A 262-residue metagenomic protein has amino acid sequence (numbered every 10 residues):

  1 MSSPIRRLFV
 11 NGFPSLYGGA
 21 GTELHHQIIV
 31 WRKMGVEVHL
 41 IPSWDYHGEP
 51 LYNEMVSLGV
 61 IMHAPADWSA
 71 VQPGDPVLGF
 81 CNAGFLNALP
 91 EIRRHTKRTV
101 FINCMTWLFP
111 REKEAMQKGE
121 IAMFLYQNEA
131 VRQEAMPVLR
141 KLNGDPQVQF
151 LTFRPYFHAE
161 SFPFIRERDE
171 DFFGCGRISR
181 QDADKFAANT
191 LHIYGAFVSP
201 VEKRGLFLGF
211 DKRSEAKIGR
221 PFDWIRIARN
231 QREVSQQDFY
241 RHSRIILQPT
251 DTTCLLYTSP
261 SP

Functional and structural regions predicted by a protein language model:
F9-N11, I29, P42-M123, A130: Extended catalytic core of nucleotide-activated donor transferases of GT-like folds
G12-E23, A183-K185: A short, glycine/small-residue-rich beta-strand->loop->alpha-helix junction that serves as a flexible
A20-W31, H192-I193: Short amphipathic alpha-helix
Q72, R232-R244: Short acidic alpha-helix that forms the nucleotide-activated donor recognition element in Leloir-type transferases
W107, E120-F164: Donor nucleotide-sugar binding/catalytic pocket of nucleotide-sugar-dependent glycosyltransferases
Y156-E233: Conserved catalytic-core segment of nucleotide-activated headgroup transferases in glycan assembly
R241-L255: Acidic donor-binding loop of glycosyltransferase active sites
Y257-P262: Conserved small/polar residues in nucleotide/adenosyl-binding loops
